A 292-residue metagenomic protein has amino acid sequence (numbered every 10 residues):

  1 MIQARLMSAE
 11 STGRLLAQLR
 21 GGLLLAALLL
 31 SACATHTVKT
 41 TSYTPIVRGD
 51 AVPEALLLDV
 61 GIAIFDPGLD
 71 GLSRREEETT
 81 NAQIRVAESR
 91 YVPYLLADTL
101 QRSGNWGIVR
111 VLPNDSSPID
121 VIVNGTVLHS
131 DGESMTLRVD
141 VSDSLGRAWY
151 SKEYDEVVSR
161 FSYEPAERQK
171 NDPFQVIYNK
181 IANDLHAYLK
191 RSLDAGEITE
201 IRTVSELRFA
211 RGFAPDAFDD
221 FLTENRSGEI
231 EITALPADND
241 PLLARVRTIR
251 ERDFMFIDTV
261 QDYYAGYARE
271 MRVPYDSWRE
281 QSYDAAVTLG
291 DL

Functional and structural regions predicted by a protein language model:
M1-A17: N-terminal secretory signal peptides that target proteins for export/translocation
R20-S31: Bacterial N-terminal signal peptides
C33-Y91, K152, Y163-E167, N171-F174 (+1 more regions): A structural "domain/chain start" motif
V60-I62, I108-V139: A short, hydrophobic beta-strand-centered structural micro-motif
P93-A97, Y178, A182: Extracytoplasmic/secreted envelope proteins and their assembly/folding machinery, especially bacterial periplasmic
L95-N105: Short helix-loop-beta junction
G125-E164: Amphipathic beta-strand/beta-sheet edge segments enriched in Tyr/Trp
